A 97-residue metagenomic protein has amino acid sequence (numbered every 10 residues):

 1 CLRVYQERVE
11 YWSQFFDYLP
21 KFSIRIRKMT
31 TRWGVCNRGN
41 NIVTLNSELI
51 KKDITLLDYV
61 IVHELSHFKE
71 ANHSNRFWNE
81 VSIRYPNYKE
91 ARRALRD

Functional and structural regions predicted by a protein language model:
C1-Y59, F68-D97: Active-site-proximal or metal-binding-adjacent scaffold patches in catalytic folds
E64: Walker B catalytic acidic pair
